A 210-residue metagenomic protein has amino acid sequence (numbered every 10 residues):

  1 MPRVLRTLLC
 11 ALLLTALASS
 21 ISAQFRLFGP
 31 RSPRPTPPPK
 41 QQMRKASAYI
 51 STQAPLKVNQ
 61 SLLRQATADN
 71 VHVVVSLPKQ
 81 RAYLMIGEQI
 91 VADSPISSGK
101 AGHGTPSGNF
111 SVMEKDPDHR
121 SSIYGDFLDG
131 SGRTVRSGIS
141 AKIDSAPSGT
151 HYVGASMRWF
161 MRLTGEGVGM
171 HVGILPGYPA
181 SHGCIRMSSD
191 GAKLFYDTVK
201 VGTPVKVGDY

Functional and structural regions predicted by a protein language model:
P2-Y210: N-terminal pre-domains immediately preceding structured catalytic cores
